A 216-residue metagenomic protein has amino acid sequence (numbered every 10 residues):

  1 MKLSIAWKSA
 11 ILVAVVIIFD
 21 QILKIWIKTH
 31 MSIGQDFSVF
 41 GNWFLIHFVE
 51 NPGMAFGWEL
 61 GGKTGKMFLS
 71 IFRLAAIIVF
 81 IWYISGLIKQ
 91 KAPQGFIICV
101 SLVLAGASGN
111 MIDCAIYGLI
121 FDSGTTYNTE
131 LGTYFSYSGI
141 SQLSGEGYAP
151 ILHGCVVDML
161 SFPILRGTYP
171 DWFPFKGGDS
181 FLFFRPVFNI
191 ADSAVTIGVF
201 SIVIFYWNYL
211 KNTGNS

Functional and structural regions predicted by a protein language model:
M1-S216: Alpha-helical transmembrane bundles and membrane-interface segments of multipass inner-membrane proteins
